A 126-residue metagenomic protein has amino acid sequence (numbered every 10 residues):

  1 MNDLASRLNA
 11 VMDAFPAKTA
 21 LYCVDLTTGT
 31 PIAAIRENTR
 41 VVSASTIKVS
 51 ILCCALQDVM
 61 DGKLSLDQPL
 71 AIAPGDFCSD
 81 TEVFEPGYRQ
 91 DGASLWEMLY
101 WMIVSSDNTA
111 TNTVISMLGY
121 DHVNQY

Functional and structural regions predicted by a protein language model:
M1-Y126: Active-site-adjacent loops and short helices of periplasmic peptidoglycan-processing enzymes
